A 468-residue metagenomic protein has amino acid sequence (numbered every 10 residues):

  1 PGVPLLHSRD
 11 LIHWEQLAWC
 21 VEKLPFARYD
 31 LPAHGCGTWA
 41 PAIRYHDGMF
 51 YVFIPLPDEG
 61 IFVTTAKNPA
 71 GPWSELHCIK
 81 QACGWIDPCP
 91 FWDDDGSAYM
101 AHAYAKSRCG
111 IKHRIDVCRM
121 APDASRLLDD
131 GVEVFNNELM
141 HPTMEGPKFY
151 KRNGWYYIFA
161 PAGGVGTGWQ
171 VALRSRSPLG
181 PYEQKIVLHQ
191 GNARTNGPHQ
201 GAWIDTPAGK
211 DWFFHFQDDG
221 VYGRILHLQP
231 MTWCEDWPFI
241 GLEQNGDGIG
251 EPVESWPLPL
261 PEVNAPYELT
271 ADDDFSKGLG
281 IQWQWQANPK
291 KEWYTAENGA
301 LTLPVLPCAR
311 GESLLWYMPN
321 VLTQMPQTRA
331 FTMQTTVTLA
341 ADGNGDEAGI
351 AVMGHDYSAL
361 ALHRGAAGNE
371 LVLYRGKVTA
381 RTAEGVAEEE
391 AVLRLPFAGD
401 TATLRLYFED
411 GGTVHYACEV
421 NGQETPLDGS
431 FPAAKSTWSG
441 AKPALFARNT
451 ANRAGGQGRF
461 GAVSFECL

Functional and structural regions predicted by a protein language model:
P1-L468: Carbohydrate-active catalytic/glycan-binding domains of CAZyme proteins, especially the secreted or lumenal ectodomains
